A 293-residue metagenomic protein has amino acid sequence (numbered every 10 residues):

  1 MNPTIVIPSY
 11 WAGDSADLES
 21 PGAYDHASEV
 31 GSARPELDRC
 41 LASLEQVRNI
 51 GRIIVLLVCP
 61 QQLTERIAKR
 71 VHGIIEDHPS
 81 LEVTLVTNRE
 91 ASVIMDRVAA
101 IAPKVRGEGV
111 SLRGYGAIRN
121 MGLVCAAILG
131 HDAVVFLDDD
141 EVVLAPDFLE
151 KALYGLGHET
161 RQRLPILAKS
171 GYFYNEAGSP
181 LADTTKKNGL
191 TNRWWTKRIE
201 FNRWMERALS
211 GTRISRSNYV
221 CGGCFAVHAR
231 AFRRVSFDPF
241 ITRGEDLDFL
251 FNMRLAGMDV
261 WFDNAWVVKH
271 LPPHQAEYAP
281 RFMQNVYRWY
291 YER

Functional and structural regions predicted by a protein language model:
M1-R66: N-proximal low-complexity "stem/linker" segments adjacent to membrane-targeting elements
A68-C125, L129: Active-site-proximal specificity loops/subdomain of glycosyltransferases
H131-L144: Short beta-strand-to-loop acidic/aromatic patch adjacent to the donor-nucleotide binding site
L144-A168: Conserved donor-nucleotide/metal-binding helix-loop-beta segment in metal-dependent transferases, i.e., the alpha-helix
R163-K187: Short beta-strand-to-loop element that shapes/binds the nucleotide-sugar donor at the catalytic cleft/hinge
E206-A226: A recurrent flexible, glycine/aromatic-enriched loop bordering the glycosyltransferase active site that acts as
T242-F249: Acidic donor-binding loop at a coil-to-helix junction in glycosyltransferase catalytic cores that engages
A256-D259, D263-R281: Active-site donor/metal-binding and catalytic loop motifs of nucleotide-sugar-dependent glycosylation enzymes
